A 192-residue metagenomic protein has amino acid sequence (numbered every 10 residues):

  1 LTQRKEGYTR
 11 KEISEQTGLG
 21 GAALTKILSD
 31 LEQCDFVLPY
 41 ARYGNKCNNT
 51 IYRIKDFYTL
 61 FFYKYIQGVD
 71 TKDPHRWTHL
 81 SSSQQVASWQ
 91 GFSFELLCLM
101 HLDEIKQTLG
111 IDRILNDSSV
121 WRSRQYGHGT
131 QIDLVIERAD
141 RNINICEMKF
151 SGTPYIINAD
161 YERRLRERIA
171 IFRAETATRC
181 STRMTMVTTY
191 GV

Functional and structural regions predicted by a protein language model:
R4-Q16: Short acidic, hydrophobic short linear motifs in intrinsically disordered regions
A22, D30, L38-V192: A cross-kingdom feature that marks ATP-driven nucleic-acid transaction machinery
D35: Glycine-centered, phosphate/nucleic-acid-interacting loop/turn motifs that mediate DNA/RNA or nucleotide
